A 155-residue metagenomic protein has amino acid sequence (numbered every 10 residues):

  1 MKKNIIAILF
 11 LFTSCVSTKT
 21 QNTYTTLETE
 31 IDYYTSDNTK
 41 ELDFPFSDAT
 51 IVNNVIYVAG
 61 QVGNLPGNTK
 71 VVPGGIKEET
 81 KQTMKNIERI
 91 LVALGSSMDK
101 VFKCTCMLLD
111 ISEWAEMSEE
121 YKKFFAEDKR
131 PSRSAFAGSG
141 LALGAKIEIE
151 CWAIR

Functional and structural regions predicted by a protein language model:
M1-T23: Bacterial Sec-dependent N-terminal signal peptides
C15-K85, R89-L94, L109-R155: N-terminal presequence-like segments and the immediate start of the first folded domain
S97-M98: Alpha-helix N-cap/start motif
